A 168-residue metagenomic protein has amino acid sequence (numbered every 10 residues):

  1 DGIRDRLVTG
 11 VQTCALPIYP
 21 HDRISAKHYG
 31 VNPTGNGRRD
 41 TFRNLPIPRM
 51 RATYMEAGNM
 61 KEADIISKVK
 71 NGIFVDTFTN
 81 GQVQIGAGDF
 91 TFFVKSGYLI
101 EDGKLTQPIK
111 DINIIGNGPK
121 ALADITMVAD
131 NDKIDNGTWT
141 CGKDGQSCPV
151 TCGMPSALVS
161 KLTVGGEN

Functional and structural regions predicted by a protein language model:
R4-N168: N-terminal small-residue-enriched
